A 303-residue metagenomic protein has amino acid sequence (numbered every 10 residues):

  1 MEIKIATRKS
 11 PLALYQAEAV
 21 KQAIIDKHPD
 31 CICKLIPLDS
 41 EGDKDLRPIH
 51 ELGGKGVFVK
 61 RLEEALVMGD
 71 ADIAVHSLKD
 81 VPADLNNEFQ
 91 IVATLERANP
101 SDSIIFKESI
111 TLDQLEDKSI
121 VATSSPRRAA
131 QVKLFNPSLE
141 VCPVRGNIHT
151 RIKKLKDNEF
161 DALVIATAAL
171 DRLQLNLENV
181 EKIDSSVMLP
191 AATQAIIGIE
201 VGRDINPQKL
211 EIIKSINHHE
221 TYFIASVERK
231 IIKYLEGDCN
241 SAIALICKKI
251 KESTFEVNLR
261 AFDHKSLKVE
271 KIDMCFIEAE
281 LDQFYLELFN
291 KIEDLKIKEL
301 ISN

Functional and structural regions predicted by a protein language model:
M1-S40, D45, E51, L134-N303: Small-molecule-sensing regulatory modules
P48-I73: Short, structured active-site "lid" loops
V57, E64-A65, V81, N86 (+1 more regions): Extracytoplasmic loops/domains of multi-pass membrane proteins
R61-L62, T111, T150-R151: Short acidic active-site motifs
V67, D72-S77, D161-A166: Paired acidic/hydrophobic, glycine-rich loop segments that form the ligand-binding mouth/hinge of periplasmic-binding
L78-K79, N87-S138: A conserved helix-loop-strand patch within extracytoplasmic ligand-binding domains of the periplasmic binding
L78-V81, A168-L170: Short glycine-rich anion-binding loops that position phosphate/pyrophosphate groups of nucleotides and phosphorylated
